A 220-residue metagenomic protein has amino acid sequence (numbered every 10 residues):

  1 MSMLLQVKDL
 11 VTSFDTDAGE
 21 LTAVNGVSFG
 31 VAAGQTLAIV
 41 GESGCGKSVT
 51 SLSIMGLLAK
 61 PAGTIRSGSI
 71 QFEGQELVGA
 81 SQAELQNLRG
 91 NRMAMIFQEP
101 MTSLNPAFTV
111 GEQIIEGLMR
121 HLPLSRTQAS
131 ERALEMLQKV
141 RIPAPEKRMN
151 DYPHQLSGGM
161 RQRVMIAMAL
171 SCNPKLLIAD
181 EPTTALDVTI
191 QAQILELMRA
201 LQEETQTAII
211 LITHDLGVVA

Functional and structural regions predicted by a protein language model:
I65-E76: Conserved ABC transporter NBD signature motif
E76, Q128-K147: Conserved ABC ATPase "signature" region
L77-A94, R120, R126: ABC ATPase NBD coupling module
S171-K175: A short, proline-enriched helix->beta-strand linker immediately N-terminal to the Walker B motif in ABC-type P-loop
L177-D180: Catalytic Walker B motif of ABC-type/P-loop ATPase nucleotide-binding domains
A192-Q206, G217: Helical segment within the ABC ATPase nucleotide-binding domain
